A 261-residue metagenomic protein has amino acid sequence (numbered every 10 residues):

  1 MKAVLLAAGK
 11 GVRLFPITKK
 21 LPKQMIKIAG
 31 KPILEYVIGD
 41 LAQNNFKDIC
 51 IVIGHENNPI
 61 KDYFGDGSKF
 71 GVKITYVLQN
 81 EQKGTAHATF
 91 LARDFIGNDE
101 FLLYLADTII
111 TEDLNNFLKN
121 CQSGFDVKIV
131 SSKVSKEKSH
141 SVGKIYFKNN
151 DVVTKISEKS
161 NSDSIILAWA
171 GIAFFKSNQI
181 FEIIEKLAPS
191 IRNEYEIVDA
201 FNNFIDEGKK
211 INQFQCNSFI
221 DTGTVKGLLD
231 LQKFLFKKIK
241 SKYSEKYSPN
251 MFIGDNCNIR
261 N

Functional and structural regions predicted by a protein language model:
K2-L5, R13, K27, K31-L105 (+2 more regions): Conserved N-terminal catalytic core of the sugar/cofactor nucleotidyltransferase
G9, D107, K133, T224: Active-site glycine-centered loops adjacent to acidic/histidine catalytic or metal-binding residues that shape
Q24, K73-T75, V152-K155, K210-N212: Conserved beta-strand segments of alpha/beta enzyme cores
M25, I145-F147, Q213: A structural signal for short hydrophobic beta-strand segments in well-ordered beta-sheet cores
K27, F174, T222: Short aromatic/basic micro-patch
F101, I172-A173, I220: A residue-level structural signature of the nucleotidyltransferase/glycosyltransferase Rossmann-like core
I110-L187: Conserved core of the sugar-phosphate nucleotidyltransferase
N178, E185-N261: Left-handed beta-helix
